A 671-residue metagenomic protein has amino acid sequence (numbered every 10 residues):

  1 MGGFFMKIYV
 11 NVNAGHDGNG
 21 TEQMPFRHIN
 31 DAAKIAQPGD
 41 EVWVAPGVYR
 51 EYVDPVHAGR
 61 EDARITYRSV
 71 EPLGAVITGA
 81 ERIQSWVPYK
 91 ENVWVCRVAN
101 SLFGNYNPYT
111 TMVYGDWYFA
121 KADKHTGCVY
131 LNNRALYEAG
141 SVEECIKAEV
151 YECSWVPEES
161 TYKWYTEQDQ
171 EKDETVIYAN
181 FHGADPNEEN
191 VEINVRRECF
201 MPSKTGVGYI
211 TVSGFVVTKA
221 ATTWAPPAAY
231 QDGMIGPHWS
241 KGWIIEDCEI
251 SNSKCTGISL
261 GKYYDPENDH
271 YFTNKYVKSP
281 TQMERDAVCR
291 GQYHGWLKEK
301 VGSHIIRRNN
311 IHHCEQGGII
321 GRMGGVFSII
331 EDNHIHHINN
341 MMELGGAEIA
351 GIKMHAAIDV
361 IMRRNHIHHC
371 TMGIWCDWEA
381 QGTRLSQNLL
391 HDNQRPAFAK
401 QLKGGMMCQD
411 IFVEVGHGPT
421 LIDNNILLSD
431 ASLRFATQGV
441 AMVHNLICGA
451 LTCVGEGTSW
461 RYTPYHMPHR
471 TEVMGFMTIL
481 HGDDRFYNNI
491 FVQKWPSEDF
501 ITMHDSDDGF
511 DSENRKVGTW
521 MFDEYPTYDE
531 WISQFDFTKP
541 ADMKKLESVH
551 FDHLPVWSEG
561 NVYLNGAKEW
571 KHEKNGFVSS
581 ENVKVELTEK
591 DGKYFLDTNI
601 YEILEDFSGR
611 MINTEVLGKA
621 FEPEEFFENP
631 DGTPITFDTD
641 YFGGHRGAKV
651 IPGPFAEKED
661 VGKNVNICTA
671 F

Functional and structural regions predicted by a protein language model:
M1-F5: Short, Lys/Arg-enriched N-terminal segments with co-localized hydrophobic residues within the first ~10-30 amino acids
K7-W239, I244, E249-S251, G257-S259 (+4 more regions): Extracellular polysaccharide-degrading/modifying enzymes targeting complex plant/algal/animal polysaccharides
Q23, D232, V301, I306 (+4 more regions): Short coil/loop residues immediately preceding or within conserved phosphate-binding loops of NTP-utilizing enzyme
P46-G47, R322-G324: Short, well-ordered beta-to-alpha junction loops that form the rim of enzyme active sites and present histidine/acidic
Y52, C199-M201, D232-M234, T256-G257 (+12 more regions): Structural detector of coil-to-beta-strand junctions
E61-D62, P227-A229, L344-A347, K403-G405: Short helix-terminating capping/connector loops at secondary-structure junctions
G208-A221, K241-C255, D265-G291, L297-G317 (+9 more regions): Right-handed parallel beta-helix
L428-D430, V443-M467, V492-P496, F500-S506 (+3 more regions): Non-catalytic carbohydrate-binding regions of carbohydrate-active enzymes
